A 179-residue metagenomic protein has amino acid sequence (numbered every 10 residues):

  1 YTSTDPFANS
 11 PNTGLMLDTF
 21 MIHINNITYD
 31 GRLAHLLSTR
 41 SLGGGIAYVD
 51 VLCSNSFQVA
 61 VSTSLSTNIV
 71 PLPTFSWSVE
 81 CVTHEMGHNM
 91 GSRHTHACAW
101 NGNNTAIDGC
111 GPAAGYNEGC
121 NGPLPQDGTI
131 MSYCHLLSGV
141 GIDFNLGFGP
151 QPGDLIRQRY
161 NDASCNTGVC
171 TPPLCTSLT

Functional and structural regions predicted by a protein language model:
Y1-C175: Extracellular (secreted or membrane-anchored) zinc-dependent metallopeptidases, primarily metzincins but also closely
L178-T179: Extracellular/surface recognition and adhesion modules
